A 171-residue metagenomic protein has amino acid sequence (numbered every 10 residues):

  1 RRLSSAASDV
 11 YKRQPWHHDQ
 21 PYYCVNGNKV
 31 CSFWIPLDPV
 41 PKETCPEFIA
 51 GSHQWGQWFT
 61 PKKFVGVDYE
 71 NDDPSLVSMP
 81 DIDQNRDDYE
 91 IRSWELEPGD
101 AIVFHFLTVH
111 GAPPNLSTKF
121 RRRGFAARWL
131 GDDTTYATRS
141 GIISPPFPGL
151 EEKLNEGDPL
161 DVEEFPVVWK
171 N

Functional and structural regions predicted by a protein language model:
R1-A7, Y11: Single conserved hydrophobic/aromatic residue that forms the stacking wall/gate of nucleotide- or nucleobase-binding
D9-P21: Short acidic (Asp/Glu) patches
H18, I35-P39, F48-A50: Short, structured patches in soluble enzyme cores that scaffold and shape functional sites
H18, S75-E90, K119-R121, S140-P145: Short, surface-exposed loop/helix-turn segments at secondary-structure junctions that function as lids/hinges flanking
D19-P21, V30, G111-L116: Glycine-rich phosphate/pyrophosphate-binding beta-alpha loops
C24-P41, E95, R128-G131: Short, conserved beta-strand element in jelly-roll/cupin
P41-V109: Double-stranded beta-helix
F59-F64, P98-V103, L107-N171: Non-heme Fe(II)/2-oxoglutarate
